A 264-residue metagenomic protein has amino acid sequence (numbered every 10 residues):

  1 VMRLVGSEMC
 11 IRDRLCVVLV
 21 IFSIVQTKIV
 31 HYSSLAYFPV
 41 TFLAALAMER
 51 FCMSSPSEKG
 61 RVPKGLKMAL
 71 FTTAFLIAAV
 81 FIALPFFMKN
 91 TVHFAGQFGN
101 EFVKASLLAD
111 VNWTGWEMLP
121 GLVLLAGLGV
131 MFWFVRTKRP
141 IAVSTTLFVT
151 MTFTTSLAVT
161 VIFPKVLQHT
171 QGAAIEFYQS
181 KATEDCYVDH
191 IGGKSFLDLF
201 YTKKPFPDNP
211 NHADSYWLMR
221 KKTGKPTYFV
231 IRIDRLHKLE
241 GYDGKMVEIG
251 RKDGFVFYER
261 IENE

Functional and structural regions predicted by a protein language model:
S7-E8, R12-E264: Membrane-embedded architecture of ER/inner-membrane glycosylation machinery
